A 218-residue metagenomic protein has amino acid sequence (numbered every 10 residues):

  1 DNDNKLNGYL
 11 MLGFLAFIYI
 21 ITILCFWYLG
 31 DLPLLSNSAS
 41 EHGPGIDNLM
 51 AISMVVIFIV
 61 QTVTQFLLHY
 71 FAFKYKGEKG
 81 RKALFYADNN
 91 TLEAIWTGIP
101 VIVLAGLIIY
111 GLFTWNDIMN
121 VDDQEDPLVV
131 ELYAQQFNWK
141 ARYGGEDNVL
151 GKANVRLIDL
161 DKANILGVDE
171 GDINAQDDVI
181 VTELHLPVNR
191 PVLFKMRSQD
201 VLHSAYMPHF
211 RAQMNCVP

Functional and structural regions predicted by a protein language model:
D1-I59: Hydrophobic alpha-helical segments
A16-I20, V55-H69, G98-I108: Hydrophobic alpha-helical transmembrane segments of multipass integral membrane proteins
F26-M50, H69-P218: Non-transmembrane, membrane-proximal soluble domains of secreted or membrane proteins
